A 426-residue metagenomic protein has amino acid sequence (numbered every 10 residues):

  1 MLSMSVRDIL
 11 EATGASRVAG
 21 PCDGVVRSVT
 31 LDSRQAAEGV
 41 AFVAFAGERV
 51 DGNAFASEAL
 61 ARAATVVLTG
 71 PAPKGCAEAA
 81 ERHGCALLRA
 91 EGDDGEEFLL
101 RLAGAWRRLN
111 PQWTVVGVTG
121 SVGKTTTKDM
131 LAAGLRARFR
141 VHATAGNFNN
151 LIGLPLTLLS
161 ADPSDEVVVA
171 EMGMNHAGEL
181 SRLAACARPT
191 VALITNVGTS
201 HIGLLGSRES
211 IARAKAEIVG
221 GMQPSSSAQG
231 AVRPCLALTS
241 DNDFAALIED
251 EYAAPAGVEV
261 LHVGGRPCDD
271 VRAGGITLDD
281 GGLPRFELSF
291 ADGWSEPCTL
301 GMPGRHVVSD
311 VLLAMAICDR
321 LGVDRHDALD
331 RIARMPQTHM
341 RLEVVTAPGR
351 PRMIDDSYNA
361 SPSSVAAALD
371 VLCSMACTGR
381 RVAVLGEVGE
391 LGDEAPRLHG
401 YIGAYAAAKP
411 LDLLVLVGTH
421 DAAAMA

Functional and structural regions predicted by a protein language model:
L2-G117, T126-A137, I152: Short, basic phosphate-binding NTP loop
I9, V40, A59, L102 (+13 more regions): Residue-level signal for inorganic ion chemistry
R34, S57-E58, S181, E209 (+4 more regions): Alpha-helical segments flanking ligand/cofactor-binding loops in enzyme cores
G47-V50, A54, Q337-M340, S357-A426: Active-site beta-alpha connecting loops in nucleotide-dependent enzymes
T65-V66, E166, T190, D412: Short acidic/polar active-site loop segments enriched in Thr and Asp
G75-A79, L193-R352, T378-G379, A404-A407 (+2 more regions): Acidic, Mg2+-coordinating active-site environments of NTP-dependent enzymes
G95-C235, L247-V258: Phosphate-binding loop of NTP-binding sites
